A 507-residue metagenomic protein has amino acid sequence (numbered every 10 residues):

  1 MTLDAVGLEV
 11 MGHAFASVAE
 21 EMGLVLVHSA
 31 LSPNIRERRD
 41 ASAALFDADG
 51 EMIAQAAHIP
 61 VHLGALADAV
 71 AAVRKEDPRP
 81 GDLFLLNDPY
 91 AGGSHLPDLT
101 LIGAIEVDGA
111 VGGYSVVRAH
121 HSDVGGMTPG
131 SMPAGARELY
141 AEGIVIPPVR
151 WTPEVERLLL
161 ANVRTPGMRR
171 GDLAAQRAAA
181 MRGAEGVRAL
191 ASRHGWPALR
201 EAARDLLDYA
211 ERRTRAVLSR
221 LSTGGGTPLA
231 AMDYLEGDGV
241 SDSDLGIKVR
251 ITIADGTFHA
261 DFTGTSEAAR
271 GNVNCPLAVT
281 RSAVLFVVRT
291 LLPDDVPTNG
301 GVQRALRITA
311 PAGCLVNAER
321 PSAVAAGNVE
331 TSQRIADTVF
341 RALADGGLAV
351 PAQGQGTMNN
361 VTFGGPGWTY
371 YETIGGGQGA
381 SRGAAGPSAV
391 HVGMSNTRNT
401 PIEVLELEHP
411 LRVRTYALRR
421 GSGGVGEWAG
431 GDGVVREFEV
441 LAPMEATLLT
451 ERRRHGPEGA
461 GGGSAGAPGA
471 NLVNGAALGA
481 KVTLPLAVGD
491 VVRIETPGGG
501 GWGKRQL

Functional and structural regions predicted by a protein language model:
M1-P80, L86-V107, V111-H259, T263-L507: Glycine/proline-enriched, intrinsically flexible loops and inter-domain linkers
